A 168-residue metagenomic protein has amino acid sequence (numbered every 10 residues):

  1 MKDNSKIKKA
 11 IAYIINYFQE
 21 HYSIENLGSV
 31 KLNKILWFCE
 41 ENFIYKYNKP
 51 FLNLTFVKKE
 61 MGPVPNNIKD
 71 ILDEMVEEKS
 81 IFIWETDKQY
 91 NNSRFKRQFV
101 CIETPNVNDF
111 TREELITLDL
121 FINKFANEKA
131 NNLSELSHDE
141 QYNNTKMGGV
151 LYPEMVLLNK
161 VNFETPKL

Functional and structural regions predicted by a protein language model:
M1-L168: Domain-edge interaction signal
